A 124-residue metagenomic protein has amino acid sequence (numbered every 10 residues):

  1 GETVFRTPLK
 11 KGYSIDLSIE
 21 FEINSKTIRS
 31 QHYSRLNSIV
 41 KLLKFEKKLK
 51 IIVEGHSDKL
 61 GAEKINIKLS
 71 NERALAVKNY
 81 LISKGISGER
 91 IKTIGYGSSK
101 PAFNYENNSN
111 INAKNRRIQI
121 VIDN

Functional and structural regions predicted by a protein language model:
G1-K50, N124: Periplasmic peptidoglycan-binding/tethering modules of Gram-negative envelope proteins
T27-Y33, E54-N124: Periplasmic OmpA-like peptidoglycan-binding domain that tethers envelope proteins to the cell wall
